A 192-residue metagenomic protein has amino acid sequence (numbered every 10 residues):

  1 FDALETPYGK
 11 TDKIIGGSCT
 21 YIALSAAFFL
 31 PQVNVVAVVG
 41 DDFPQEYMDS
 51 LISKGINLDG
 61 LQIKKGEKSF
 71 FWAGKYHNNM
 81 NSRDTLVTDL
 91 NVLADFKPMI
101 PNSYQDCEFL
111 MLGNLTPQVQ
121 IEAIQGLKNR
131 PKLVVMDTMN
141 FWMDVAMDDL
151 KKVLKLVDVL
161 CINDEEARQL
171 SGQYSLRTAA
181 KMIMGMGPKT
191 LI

Functional and structural regions predicted by a protein language model:
D2-K13, L30-M111, Q125-P131: Conserved N-terminal subdomain of the carbohydrate kinase-like
G17-F28, I124: Histidine-anchored nucleotide/phosphate-binding helix
V35-V39, V135-T138, D158-D164: Short internal beta-strands
G40-D42, N114-V119, M139-M143: Short beta->alpha connector loops
Y47, V119-G126, D148-K152: A short acidic, amphipathic alpha-helical/loop segment
L110-G113, I162: Redox-cofactor binding/interface segments in oxidoreductases and associated redox assembly factors
M111, V134-V135, I192: Structural detector of well-ordered beta-strand residues that form the stable sheet scaffold of enzyme domains
K128-P131, W142-I192: Conserved phosphate/ATP/ADP-binding segment of small-molecule kinases
